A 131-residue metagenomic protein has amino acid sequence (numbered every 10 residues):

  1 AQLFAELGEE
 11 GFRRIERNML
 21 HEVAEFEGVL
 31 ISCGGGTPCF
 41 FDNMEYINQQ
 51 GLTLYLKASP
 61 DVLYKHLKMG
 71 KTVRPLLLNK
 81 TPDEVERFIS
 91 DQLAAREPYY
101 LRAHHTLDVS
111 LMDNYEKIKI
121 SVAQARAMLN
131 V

Functional and structural regions predicted by a protein language model:
A1-N48, V73: ATP-dependent small-molecule kinase phosphotransfer cores that center on conserved nucleotide phosphate-binding segments
A1-Q2, E6, L52, R126-V131: Glycine-rich phosphate-binding loop of ATP-dependent small-molecule kinases
G28, G51, H104: Conserved acidic residues
G35-T37, S59-D61, M112: Short glycine-rich anion-binding loops that position phosphate/pyrophosphate groups of nucleotides and phosphorylated
D42-E45, K65-K68, K119-I120: Short amphipathic alpha-helical segments
Q49-E97: A glycine- and Lys/Arg-enriched "phosphate-lid" helix/loop adjacent to the NTP-binding pocket of small-molecule kinases
P82, A94-V131: NTP-dependent small-molecule kinase module
